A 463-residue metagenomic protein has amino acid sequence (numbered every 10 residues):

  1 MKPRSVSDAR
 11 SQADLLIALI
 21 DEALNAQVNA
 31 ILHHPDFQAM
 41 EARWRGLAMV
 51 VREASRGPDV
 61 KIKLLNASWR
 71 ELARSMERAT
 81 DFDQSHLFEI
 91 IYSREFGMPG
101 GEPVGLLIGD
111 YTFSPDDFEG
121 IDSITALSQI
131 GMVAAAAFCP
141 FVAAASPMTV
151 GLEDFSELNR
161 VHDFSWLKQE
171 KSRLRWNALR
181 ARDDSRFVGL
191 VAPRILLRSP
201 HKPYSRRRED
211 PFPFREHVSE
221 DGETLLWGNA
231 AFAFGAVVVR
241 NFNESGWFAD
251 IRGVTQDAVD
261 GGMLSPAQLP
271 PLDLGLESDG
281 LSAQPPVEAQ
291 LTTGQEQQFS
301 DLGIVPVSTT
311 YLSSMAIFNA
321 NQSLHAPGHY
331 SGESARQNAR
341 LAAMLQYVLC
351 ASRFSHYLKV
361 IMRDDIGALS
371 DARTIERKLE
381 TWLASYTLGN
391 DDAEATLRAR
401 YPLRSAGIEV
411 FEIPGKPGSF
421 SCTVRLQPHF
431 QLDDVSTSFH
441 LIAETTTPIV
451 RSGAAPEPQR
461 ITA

Functional and structural regions predicted by a protein language model:
M1-E77, A463: N-terminal-proximal low-complexity accessory segments that begin disordered and transition into the first
A23, Q27, R43-V50, V133 (+3 more regions): Generic, well-ordered alpha-helical scaffold segments in large soluble proteins
A39-W44, P58-W69, D391-I413: Long, charged, glycine-rich C-terminal linkers/tails
R43-W44, R78-S93, E119-V133: Well-ordered, non-membrane alpha-helical segments in soluble/globular domains
F96-P286: Extended, regular secondary-structure scaffolds
F212-K378, D434-H440: Long, contiguous, structured domain-core segments that constitute the functional module of a protein
T374-A399: Short, hydrophobic/π-rich interface segment
G407-R460: C-terminal edge-of-domain segments
